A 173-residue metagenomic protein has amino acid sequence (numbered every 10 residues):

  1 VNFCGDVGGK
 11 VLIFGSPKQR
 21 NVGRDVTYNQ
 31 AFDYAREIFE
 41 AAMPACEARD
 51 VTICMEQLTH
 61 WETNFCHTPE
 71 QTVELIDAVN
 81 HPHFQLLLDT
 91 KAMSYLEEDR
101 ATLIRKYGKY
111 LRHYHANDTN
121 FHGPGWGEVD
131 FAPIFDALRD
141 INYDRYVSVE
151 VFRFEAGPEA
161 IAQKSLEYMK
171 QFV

Functional and structural regions predicted by a protein language model:
V1-Q85, Y95-E97: Active-site acidic/histidine proton-transfer and metal-coordination neighborhood in alpha/beta enzyme cores
G8, C66-L88, M93-V173: Histidine-acidic metal/acid-base catalytic patches
